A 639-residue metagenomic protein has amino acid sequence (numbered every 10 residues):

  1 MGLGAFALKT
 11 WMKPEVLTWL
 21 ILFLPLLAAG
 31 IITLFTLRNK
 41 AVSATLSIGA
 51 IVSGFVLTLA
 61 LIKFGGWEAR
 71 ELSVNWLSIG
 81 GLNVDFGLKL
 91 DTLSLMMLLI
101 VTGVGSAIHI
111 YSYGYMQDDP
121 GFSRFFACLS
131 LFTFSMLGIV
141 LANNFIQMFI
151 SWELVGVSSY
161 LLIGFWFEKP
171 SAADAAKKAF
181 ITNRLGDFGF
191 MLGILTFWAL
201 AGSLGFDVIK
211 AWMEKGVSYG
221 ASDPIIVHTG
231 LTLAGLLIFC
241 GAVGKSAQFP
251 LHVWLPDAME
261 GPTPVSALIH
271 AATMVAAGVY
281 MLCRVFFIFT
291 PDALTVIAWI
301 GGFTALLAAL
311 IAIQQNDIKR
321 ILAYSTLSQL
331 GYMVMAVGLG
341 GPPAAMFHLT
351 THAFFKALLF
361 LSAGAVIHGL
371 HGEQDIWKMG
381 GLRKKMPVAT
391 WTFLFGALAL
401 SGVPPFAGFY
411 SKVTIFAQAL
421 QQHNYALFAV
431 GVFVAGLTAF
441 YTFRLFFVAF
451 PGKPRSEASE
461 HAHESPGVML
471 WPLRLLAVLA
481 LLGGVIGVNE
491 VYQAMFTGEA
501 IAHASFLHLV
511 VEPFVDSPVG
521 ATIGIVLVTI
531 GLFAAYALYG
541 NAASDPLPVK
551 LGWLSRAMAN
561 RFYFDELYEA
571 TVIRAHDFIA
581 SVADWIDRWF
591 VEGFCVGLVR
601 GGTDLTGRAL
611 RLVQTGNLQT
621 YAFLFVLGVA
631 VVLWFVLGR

Functional and structural regions predicted by a protein language model:
M1-L17, L34-A127, A201-H228, R284-F286 (+3 more regions): Transmembrane helix-loop-helix hairpins at membrane boundaries of multipass inner-membrane proteins
K9-F23, K40-T45, N83-I100, G138-S151 (+7 more regions): Membrane-entry segments of alpha-helical transmembrane domains in multi-pass membrane proteins
T18-P25, S43-L57, S94-V101, L129-F132 (+9 more regions): Hydrophobic alpha-helical transmembrane segments of polytopic
L22-T36, S106-A107, V243, A247 (+1 more regions): N-terminal signal-anchor/start-transfer transmembrane helix
G49-K63, G186-W198, G396-L400, P472-V491 (+1 more regions): Hydrophobic alpha-helical membrane-insertion segments
L82-F86, E373-G380, R455-A462, H508-V511 (+1 more regions): Cytosolic juxtamembrane amphipathic/interface segments immediately preceding and feeding into a transmembrane helix
A107-M148, V157-V468, L479, V485: Hydrophobic transmembrane alpha-helices and their helix-loop junctions in integral membrane proteins
V491-I523, A537-R639: Aromatic-capped, Gly/Pro-kinked transmembrane alpha-helices
